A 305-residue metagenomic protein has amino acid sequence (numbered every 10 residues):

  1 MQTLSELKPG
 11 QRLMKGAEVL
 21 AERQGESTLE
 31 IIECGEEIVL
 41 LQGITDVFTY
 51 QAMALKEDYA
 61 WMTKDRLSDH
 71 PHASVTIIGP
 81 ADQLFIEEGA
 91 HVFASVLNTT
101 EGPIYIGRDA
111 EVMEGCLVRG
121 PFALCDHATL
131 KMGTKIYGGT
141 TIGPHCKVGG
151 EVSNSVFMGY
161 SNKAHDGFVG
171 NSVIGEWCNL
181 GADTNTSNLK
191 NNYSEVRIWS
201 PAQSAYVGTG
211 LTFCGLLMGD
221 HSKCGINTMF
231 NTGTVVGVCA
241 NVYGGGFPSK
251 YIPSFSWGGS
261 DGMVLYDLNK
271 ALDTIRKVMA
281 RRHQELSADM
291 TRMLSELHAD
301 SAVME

Functional and structural regions predicted by a protein language model:
M1-D82, G89, G245-P248, S254-E305: Terminal amphipathic alpha-helical/low-complexity segments used for targeting or macromolecular assembly
L7, D69-P71, C116, G210 (+1 more regions): Residues that act as N-cap/strand-start positions at coil-to-secondary-structure junctions
Q24-S27, A54-Y59, V75-I77, A94-N98 (+4 more regions): Short, functional N-terminal and low-complexity linear motifs
I31-I32, I38, I44, I77-I78 (+9 more regions): Weak global preference for isoleucine
M53-K56, M62-K64, A90, T99 (+9 more regions): Surface-exposed beta-strand edges and their flanking turn/coil or helix-capping segments
R66-G175, N191, L217, V235: Extended beta-solenoid/beta-helix repeat architectures
M132-G133, G139, H145-M304: Glycine-rich hexapeptide-repeat left-handed beta-helix
